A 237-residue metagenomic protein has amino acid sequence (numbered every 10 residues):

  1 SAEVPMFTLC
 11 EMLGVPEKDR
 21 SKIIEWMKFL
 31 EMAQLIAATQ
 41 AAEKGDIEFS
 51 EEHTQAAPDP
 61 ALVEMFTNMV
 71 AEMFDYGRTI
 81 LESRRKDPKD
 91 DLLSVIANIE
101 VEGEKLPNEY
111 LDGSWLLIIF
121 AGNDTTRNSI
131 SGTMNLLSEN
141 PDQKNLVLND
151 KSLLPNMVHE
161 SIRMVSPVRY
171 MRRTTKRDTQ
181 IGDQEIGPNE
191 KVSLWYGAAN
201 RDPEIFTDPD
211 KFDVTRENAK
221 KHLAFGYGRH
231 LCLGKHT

Functional and structural regions predicted by a protein language model:
S1-T237: Cytochrome P450
